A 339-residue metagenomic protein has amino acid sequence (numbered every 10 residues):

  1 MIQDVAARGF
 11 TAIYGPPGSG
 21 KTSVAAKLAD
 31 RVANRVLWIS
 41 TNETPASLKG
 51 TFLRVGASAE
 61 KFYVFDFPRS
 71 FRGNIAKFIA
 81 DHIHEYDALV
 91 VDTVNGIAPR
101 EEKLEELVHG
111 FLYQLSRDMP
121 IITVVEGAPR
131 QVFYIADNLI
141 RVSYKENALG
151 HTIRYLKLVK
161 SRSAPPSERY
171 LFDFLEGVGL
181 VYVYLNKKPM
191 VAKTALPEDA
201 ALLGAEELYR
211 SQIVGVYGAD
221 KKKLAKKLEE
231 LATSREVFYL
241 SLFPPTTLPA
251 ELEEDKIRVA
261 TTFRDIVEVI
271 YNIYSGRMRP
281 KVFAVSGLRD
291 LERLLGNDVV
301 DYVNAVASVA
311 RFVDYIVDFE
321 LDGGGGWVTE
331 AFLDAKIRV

Functional and structural regions predicted by a protein language model:
M1-A6, T194-L208: Pre-Walker A adenine-sensing motif
V5-A7, A29-A33, S58-A59, D81-Y86 (+5 more regions): Flexible, charged surface loops at secondary-structure boundaries
R8-S70, Y209-I213, G218-V267: Conserved P-loop
V24-L28, T51, K77-F78, G110 (+6 more regions): A short acidic, amphipathic alpha-helical/loop segment
N42-A46, R69-F71, N95-I97, G127-R130 (+5 more regions): Conserved nucleotide-binding/hydrolysis micro-motifs of P-loop NTPases
F71-K77: Switch II of P-loop NTPase G domains
D81-R141, Y274-K336: P-loop NTPase motor core
Y144-E198, V339: Conserved P-loop NTPase
